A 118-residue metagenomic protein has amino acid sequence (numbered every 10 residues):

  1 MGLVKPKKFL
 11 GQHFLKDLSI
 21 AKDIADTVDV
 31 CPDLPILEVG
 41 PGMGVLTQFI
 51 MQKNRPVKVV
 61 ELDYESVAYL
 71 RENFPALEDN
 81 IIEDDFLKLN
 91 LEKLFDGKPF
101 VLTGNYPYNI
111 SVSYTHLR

Functional and structural regions predicted by a protein language model:
M1-L117: Catalytic cores of RNA-modifying enzymes
